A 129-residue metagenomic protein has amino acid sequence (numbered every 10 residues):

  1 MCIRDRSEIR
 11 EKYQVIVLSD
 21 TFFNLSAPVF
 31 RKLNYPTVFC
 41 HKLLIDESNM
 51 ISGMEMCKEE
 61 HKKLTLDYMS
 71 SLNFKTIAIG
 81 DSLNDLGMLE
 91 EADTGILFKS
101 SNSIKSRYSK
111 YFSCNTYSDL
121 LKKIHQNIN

Functional and structural regions predicted by a protein language model:
M1-R6: Conserved small/polar residues in nucleotide/adenosyl-binding loops
S7, D67, L86-G87: Alpha-helical segments flanking ligand/cofactor-binding loops in enzyme cores
E11-Y13, M69-K75, I128: Glycine-rich phosphate-binding loop signature in dinucleotide/nucleotide-binding domains
V15-D20, K75-N115: Acidic, Mg2+-coordinating phosphoryl-transfer loop and its flanking beta/alpha structural elements, shared across
F23-A27, D85-L86, L121: Short, well-ordered alpha-helical microsegments
N24-T76: Substrate-recognition "cap/lid" segment bordering the active-site pocket of phosphatases
V38-D46, S100-I104, Y117-L120: Short, acidic/turn-prone active-site loops that include or flank metal/cofactor- and phosphate-binding residues
D46-G53, K105-F112, K122-I128: Short, charged, surface-exposed secondary-structure boundary motifs
